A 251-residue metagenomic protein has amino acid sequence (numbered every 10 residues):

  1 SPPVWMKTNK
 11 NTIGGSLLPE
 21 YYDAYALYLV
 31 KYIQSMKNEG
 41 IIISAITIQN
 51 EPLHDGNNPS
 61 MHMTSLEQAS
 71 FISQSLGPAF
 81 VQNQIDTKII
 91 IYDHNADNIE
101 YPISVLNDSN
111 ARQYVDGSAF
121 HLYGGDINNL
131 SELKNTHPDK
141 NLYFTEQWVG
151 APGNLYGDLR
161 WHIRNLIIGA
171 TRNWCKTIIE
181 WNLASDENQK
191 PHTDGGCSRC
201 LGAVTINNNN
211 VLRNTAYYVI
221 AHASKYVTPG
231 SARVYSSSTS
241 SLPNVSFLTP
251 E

Functional and structural regions predicted by a protein language model:
S1, I48-P52, Y92-N95, F120-G124 (+2 more regions): Active-site-proximal beta-strand/loop segments in catalytic clefts of secreted hydrolases
S1-I103, D108: Substrate-binding cleft and catalytic face of glycoside hydrolase catalytic domains, especially the flexible beta-alpha
V4-M6, D55-N58, N98-Y101, D126-N129 (+2 more regions): Extracytoplasmic/secreted cell-surface and envelope-processing proteins
K31-Y32, Q74-S75, N95-D108, G125-E132 (+2 more regions): Alpha-helical scaffolding within the catalytic cores of extracellular/periplasmic polymer-degrading hydrolases
E39-A45, Q84-K88, Q113-D116, H137-L142 (+3 more regions): Loop/turn elements at helix/coil->beta-strand transitions in domains of secreted/extracellular proteins
P78-I90, N110-L155, L166: Glycoside hydrolase catalytic-domain groove-lining segments
N141-H222, R233-S238: Aromatic/acidic polysaccharide-binding cleft in carbohydrate-active enzymes
K225, S236-E251: Carbohydrate-binding surface patches
